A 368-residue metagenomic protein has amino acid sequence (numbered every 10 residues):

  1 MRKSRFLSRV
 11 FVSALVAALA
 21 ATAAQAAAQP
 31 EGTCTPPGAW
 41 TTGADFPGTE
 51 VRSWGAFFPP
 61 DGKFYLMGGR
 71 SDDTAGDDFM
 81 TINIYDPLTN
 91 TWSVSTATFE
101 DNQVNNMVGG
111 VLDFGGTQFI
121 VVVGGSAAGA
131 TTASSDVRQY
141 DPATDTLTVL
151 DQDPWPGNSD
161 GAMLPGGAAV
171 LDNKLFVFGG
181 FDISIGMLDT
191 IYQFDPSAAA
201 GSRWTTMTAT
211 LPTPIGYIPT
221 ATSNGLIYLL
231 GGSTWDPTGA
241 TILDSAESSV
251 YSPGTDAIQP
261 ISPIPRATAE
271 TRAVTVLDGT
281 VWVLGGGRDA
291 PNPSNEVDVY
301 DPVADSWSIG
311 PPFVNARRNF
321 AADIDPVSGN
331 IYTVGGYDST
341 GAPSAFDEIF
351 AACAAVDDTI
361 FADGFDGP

Functional and structural regions predicted by a protein language model:
M1-L7: N-terminal secretory signal peptides that target proteins for export/translocation
V10-T22: Bacterial N-terminal signal peptides
A26-D358: Kelch-like beta-propeller repeat domains
D363-G367: Ser/Thr-rich, Pro/Gly/Ala-heavy low-complexity intrinsically disordered linkers and tails of secreted extracellular
